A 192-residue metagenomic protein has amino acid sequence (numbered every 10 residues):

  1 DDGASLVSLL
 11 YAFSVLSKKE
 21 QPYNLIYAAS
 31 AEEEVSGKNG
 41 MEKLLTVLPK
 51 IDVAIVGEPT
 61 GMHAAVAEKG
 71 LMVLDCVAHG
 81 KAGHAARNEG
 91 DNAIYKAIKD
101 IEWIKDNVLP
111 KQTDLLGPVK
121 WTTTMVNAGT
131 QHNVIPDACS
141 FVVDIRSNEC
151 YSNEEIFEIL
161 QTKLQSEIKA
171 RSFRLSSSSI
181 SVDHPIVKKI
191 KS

Functional and structural regions predicted by a protein language model:
D1-S5, G90-A93: Short, conserved glycine- and acidic-residue-centered signature motifs in active-site or ligand-binding loops
D2-V73, V77: Acidic/histidine-rich catalytic neighborhood of metal-dependent amide-processing enzymes
D75-S192: Metal-dependent amide/peptide-bond hydrolase catalytic core, centered on the "pita-bread" metallohydrolase fold
